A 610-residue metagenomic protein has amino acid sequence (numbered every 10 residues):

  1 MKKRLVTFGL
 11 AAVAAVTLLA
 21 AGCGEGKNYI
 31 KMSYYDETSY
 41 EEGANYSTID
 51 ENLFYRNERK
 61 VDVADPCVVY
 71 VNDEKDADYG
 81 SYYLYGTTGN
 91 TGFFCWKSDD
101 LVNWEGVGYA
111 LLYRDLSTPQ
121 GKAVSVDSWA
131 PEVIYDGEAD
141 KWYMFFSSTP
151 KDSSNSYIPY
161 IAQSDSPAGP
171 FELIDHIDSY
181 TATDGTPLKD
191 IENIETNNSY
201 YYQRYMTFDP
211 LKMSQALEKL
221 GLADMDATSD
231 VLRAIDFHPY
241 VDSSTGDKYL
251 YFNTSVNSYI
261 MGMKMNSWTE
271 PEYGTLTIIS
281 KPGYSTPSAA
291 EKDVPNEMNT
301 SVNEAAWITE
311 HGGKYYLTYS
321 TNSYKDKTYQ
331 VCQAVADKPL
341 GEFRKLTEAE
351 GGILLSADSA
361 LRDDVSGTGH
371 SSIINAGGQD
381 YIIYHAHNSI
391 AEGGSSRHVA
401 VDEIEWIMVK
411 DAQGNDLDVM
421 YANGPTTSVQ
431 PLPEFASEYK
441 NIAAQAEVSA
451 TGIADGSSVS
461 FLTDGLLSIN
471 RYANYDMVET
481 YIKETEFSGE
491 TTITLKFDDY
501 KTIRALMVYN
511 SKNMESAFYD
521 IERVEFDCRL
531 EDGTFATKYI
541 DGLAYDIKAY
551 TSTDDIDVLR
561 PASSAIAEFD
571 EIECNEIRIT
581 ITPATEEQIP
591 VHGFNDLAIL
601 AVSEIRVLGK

Functional and structural regions predicted by a protein language model:
M1-G9: Bacterial N-terminal signal peptides that target proteins for export
A11-T17: Bacterial N-terminal signal peptides
L19-G22: C-terminal motif of bacterial Sec signal peptides marking the signal peptidase cleavage site
G24-S128, I134-D236, V241-M298, G312-Y315 (+3 more regions): Beta-rich carbohydrate-recognition and catalytic domains
V69, E74-K75, Y240-V241, M265 (+3 more regions): Extracellular and analogous surface-interaction loops
S98, Y160-S166, T328-K338, L346 (+4 more regions): Non-cytosolic beta-sandwich-type ligand-binding/adhesion modules
G262-W268, F435-Y472: Predominantly extracellular/luminal regions of secreted and cell-surface proteins, especially disulfide-bonded
A473-T537, P561-K610: Aromatic, loop-rich ligand-recognition surfaces of beta-strand-rich domains
